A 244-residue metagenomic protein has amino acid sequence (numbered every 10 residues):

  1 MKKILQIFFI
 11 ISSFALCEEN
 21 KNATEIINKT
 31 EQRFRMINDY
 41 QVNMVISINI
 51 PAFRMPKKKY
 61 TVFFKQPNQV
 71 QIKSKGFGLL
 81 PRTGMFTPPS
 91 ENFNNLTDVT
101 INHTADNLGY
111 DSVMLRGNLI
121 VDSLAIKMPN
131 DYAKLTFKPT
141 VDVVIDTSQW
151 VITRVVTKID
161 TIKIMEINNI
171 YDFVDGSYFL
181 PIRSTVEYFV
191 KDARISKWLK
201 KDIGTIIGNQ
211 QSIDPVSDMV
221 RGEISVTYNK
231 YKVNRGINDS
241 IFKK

Functional and structural regions predicted by a protein language model:
I4-F14: Sec-dependent N-terminal signal peptides
F14-A52, P56, A105-D106, K243-K244: N-terminal leader/targeting segments and the immediate start of mature chains
F34-M36, Y40, R54, F64 (+3 more regions): Solvent-exposed loop and beta-edge segments used for protein-protein assembly and interaction
Q41-M44, M55-T61, P67, I72-S74 (+4 more regions): Extended beta-sheet lipid-handling architectures
N43-S47, F63-K65, K73-K75, N102-T104 (+5 more regions): A structural detector for beta-sheet-dominated domains
N49-R116: An acidic-aromatic
Y110-S240: Gly/Pro-enriched, hydrophobic low-complexity segments that function as extracytoplasmic propeptides/linkers
